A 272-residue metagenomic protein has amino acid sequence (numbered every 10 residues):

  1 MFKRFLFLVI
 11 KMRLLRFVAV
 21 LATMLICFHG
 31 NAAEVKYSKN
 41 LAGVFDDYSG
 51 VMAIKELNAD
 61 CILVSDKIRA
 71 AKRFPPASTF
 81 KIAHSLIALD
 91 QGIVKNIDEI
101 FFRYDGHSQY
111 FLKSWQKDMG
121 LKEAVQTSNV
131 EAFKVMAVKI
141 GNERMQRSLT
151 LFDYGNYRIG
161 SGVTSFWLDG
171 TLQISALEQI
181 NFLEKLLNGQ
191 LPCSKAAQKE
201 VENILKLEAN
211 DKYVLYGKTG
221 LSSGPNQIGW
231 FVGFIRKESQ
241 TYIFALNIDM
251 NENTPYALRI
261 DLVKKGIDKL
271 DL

Functional and structural regions predicted by a protein language model:
F2-V18: Bacterial N-terminal signal peptides that target proteins for export
V18-I26: Bacterial N-terminal signal peptides
G30-P75: Beta-lactamase-like hydrolase cores
A32-A42, V138-G141, L187-L272: Structured C-terminal helix/loop/strand segments within mature extracytoplasmic catalytic/sensor domains
F74-D98, A124, F244: Active-site SXXK
D90-D105, C193-Q198: Short, well-structured active-site flanking segments
E99-K113, E123, N129, I140-G141: Acidic helix-start/capping segments at beta-turn-to-alpha-helix junctions
K113, K117-L121, F133-L183: Mid-domain, small-residue-enriched loop/turn segments at the edges of structured enzyme/sensor domains
